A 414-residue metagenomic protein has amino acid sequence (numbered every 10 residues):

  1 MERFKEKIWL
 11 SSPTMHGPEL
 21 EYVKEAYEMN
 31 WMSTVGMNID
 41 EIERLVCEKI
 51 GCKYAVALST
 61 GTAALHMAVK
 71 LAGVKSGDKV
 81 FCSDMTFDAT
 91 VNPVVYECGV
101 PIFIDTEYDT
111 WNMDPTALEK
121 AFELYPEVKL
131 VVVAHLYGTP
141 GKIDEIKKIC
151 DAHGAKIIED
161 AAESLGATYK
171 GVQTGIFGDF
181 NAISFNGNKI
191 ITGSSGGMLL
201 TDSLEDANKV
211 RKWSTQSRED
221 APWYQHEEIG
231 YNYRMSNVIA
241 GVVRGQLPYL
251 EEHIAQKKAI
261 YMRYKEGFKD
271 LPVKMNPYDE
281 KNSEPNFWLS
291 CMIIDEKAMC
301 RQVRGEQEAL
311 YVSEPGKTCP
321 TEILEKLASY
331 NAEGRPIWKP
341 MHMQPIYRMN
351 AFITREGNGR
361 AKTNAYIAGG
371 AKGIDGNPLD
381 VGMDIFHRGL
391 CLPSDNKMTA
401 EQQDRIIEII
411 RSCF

Functional and structural regions predicted by a protein language model:
M1-M32, P393: N-terminal "arm"/small-domain region of PLP-dependent enzymes with the aminotransferase-like
M15, T86, D109-T110, G138 (+3 more regions): Glycine-/small-residue-rich active-site loops that bind phosphorylated ligands and cofactors
M32-K79, P93-E97, F103-D105, V172: Phosphate-binding glycine-rich loop
D40-R44, K49-A55, T116, K120 (+5 more regions): PLP-dependent aminotransferase class I/II
V56, F81, I102, I157-I158 (+3 more regions): Structural detector of well-ordered beta-strand residues that form the stable sheet scaffold of enzyme domains
K70-A152, K156-A161, T168: PLP-dependent aminotransferase-like
E159-G193, P222-E227: Conserved active-site segment immediately N-terminal to the catalytic lysine that forms the internal aldimine
I176-S214, N237-A240: Active-site PLP attachment segment
